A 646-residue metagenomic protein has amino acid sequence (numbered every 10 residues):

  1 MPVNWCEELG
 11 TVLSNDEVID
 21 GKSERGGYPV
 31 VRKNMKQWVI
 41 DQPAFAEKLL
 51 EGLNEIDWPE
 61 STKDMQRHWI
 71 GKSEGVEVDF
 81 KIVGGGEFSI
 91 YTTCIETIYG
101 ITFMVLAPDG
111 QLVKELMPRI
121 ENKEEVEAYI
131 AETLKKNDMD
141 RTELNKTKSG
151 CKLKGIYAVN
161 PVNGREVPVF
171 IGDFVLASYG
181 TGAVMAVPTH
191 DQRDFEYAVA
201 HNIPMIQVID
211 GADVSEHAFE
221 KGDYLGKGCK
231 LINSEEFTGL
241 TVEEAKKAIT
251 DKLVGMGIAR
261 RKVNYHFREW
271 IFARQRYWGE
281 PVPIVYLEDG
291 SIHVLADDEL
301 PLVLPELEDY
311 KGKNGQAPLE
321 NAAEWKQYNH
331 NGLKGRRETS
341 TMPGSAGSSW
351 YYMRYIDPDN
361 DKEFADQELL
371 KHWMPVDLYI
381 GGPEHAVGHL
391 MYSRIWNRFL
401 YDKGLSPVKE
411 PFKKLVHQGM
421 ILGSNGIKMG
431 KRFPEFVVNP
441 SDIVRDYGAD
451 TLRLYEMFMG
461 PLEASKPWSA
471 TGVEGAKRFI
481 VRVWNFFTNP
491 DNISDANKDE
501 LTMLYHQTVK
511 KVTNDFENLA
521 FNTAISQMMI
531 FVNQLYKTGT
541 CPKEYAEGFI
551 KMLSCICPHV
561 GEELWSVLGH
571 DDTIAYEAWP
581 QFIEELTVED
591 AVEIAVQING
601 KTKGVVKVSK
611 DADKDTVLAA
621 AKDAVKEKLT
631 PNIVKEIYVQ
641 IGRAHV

Functional and structural regions predicted by a protein language model:
M1-D210, K311-N331, M552, C557-K622 (+1 more regions): NTP-handling and nucleic-acid-processing catalytic cores
M1-E7, R261-G290, L405, D442-K607 (+2 more regions): Helix-rich, typically C-terminal accessory recognition domains appended to large enzymatic cores
M1-F88, T93-I95, A183-E299, E308 (+6 more regions): Residue patterns forming the tRNA-binding/recognition surfaces of aminoacyl-tRNA synthetases and related DALR
K48, T62-I70, T92-G226, I258 (+5 more regions): Structured ligand/cofactor/substrate-binding pocket environments in proteins
L225-L231, I356-D377, V509: Residues forming anionic-ligand binding surfaces in small-molecule and nucleic-acid pockets of primarily soluble enzymes
G335-E338, G344, R354, W468 (+2 more regions): Cofactor-binding beta-sheet edge motifs in enzyme active sites
K622-Y638: Low-complexity, intrinsically disordered Gly/Pro/Thr-rich segments
A644-V646: Conserved small/polar residues in nucleotide/adenosyl-binding loops
